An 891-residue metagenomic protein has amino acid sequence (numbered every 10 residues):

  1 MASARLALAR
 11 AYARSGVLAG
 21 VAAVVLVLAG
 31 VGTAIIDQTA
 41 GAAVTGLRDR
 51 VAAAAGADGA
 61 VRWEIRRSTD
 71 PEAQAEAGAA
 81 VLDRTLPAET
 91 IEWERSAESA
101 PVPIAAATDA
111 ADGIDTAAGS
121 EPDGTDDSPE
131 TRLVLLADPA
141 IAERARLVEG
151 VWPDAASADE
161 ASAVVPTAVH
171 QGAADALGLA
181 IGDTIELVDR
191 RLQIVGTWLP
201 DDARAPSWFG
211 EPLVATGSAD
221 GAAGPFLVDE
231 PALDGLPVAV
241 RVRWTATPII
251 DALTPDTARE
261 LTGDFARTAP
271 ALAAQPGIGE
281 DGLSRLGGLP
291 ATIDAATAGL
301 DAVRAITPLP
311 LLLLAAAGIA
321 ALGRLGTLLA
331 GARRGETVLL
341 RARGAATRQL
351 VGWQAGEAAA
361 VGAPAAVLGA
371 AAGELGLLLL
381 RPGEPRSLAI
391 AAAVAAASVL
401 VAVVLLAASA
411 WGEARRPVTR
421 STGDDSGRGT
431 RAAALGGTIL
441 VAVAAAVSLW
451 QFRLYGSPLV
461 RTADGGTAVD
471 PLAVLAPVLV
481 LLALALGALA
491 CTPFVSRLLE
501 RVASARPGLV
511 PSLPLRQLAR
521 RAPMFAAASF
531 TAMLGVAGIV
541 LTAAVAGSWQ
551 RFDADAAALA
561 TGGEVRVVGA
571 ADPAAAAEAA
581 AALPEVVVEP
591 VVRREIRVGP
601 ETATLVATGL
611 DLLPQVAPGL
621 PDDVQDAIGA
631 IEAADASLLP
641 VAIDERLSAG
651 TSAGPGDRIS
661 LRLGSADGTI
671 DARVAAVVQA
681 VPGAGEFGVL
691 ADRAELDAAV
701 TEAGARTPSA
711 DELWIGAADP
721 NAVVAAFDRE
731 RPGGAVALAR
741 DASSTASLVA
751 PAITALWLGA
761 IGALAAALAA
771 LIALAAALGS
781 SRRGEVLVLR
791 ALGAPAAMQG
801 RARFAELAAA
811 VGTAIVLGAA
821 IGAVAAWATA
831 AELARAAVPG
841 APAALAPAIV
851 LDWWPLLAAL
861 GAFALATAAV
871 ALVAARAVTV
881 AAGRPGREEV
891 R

Functional and structural regions predicted by a protein language model:
M1-G318, L328, G456-V474, G487 (+5 more regions): Membrane transport/envelope proteins' first extracytoplasmic loop
M1-G32, G423-V441, A490-G538, R783 (+3 more regions): N-terminal Sec/SRP start-transfer signal
R14, A320-A359, T422-D424, A769-G812: Interfacial "coupling" helices/loops that link adjacent transmembrane helices in transporter permeases
G16, R348, G352-A365, G369 (+6 more regions): Alpha-helical transmembrane segments of multi-pass membrane proteins
L312-I319, E384-L405, V469-L486: Alpha-helical transmembrane segments
L313, E357-R381, G762-I772, A809-A830 (+1 more regions): Hydrophobic alpha-helical transmembrane segments that constitute the membrane-spanning cores of multi-pass membrane
G369, L377, R381-P382, A392-A434 (+6 more regions): C-terminal membrane-exit region of the final transmembrane helix in multipass inner-membrane proteins
G456-R646: Juxtamembrane segments of multi-pass membrane proteins
